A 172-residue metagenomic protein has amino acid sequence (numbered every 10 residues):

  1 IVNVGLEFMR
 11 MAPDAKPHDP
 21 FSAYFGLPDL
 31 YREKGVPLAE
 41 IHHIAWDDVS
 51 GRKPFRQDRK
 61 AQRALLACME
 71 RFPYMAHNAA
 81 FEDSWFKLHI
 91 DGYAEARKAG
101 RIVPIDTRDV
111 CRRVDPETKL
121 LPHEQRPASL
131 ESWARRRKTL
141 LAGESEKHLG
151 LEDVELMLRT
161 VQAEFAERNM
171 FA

Functional and structural regions predicted by a protein language model:
I1-D91, K98, E124-K138, A142 (+1 more regions): Conserved non-catalytic scaffold segment of RNase H-like nuclease domains
M75-A76, P104, M157: Generic enzyme active-site microenvironment
W85-F86, D109, L156: Hydrophobic side chains within alpha-helical segments
R101: Conserved structured catalytic cores and adjacent interaction surfaces of nucleotide-binding/hydrolyzing enzymes
I105-Q125: Short alpha-helix plus adjacent loop in nuclease-associated cores
K119, R136, L151-A172: Acidic two-metal-ion nuclease catalytic site recognized across multiple nuclease folds, prominently DnaQ/RNase D-T
